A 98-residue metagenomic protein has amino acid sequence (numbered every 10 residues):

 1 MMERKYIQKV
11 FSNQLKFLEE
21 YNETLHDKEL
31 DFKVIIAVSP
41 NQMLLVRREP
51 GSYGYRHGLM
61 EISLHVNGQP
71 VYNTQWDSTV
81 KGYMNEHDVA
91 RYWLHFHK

Functional and structural regions predicted by a protein language model:
M1-R47, S52-Y53, P70-W76: Negatively charged, low-complexity tracts enriched in Asp/Glu with abundant Ser/Thr
M2-V10, E61-K98: Mixed-charge, Lys/Arg-enriched low-complexity segments
G54-G58: Acidic, low-complexity, intrinsically disordered interaction modules
